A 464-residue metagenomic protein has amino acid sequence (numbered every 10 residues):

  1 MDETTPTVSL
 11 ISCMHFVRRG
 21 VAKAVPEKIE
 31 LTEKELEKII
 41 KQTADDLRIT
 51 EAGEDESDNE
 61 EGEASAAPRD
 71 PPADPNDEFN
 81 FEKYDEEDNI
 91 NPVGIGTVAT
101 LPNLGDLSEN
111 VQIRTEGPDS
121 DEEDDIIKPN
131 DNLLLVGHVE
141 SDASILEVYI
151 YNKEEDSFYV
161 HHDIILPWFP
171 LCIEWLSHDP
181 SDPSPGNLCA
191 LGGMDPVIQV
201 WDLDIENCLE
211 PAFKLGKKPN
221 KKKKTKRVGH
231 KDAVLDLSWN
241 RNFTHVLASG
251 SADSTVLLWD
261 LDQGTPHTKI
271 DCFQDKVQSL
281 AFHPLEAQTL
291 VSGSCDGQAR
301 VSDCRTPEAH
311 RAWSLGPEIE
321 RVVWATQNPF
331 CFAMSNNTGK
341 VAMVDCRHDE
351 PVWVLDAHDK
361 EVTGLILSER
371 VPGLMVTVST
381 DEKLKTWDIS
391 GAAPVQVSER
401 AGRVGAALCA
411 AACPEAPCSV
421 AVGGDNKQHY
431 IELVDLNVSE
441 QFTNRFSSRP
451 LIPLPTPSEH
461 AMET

Functional and structural regions predicted by a protein language model:
M1-L133, D142, E361, S390-T464: Terminal intrinsically disordered, low-complexity extensions flanking WD-repeat/beta-propeller proteins
G105-E147, I165-A190: Beta-strand-rich domains and repeat architectures in extracellular enzymes and scaffolds, especially beta-propellers
P129-N130, E174-G186, L237-T244, S249-G250 (+9 more regions): Loop/turn segments within WD40 beta-propeller blades
S141-L146, D195-Q199, D232-L235, H245 (+15 more regions): Short coil/turn segments within WD40 beta-propeller repeats
N152, D204-E206, L261-G264, C304-P307 (+3 more regions): Short loop/turn segments that connect beta-strands within beta-propeller blades
H161-I164, P211-K218, K223-G229, P266-C272 (+8 more regions): Short C-terminal beta-strands that terminate individual repeats in beta-propeller domains, predominantly WD40 blades
W168-S177, K221-N240, D275-F282, A312-F330 (+3 more regions): Canonical WD40 repeat/beta-propeller blade segments in eukaryotic WD-repeat proteins
P170, E174-W175, S181-N240, L247: Eukaryotic helix-linker segments that join adjacent hydrophobic helices
